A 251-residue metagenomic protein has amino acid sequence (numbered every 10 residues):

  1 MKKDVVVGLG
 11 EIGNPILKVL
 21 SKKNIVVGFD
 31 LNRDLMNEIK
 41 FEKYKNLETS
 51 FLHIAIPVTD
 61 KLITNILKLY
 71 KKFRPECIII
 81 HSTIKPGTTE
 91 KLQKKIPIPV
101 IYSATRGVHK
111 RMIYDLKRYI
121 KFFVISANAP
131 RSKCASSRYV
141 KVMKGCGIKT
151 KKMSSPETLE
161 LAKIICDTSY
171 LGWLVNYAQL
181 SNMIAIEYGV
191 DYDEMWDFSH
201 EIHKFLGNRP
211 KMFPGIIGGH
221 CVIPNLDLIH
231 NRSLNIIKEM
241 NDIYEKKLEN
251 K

Functional and structural regions predicted by a protein language model:
M1-N46, F51: NAD(P)+-binding Rossmann beta1-loop-alpha1 motif at the extreme N-terminus of oxidoreductases
L9, D30-L31, A55-V58, H81-T83 (+1 more regions): Structural motif
F29-L31, E42-N46, I101-T105, M153-P156 (+2 more regions): Conserved beta-strand termini and adjacent loop/short-helix elements that scaffold enzyme active sites in alpha/beta
N32, I39-C77: Rossmann-like NAD(P)-binding element
D34, N46-T49, R106-K110, E157-A162 (+1 more regions): A short acidic, often aromatic-flanked loop/helix-cap motif at beta-alpha or helix-coil junctions that lines enzyme
T64-I66, P75-T158, I229: Rossmann-fold dinucleotide-binding core
E157-L161, L171-G172, N176-K251: Interdomain hinge/lid region at the active-site interface of Rossmann-like NAD(P)-dependent oxidoreductases
